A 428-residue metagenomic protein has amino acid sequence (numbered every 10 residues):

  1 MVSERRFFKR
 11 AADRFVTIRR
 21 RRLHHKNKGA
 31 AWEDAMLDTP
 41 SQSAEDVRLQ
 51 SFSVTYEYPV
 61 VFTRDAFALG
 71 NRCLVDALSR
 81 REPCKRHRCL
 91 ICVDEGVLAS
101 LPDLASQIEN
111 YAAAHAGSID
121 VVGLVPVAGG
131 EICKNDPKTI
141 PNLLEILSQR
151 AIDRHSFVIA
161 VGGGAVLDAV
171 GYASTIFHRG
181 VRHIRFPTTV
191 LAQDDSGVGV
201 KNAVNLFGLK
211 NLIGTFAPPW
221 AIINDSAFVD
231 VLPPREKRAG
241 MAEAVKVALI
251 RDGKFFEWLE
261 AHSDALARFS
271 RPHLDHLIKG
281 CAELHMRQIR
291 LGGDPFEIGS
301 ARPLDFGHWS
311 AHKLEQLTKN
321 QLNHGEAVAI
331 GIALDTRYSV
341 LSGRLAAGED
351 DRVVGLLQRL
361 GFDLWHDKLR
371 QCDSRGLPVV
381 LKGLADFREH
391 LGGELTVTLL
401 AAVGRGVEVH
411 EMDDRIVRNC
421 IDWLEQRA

Functional and structural regions predicted by a protein language model:
R10, R14, R22-H25, A35: Short, low-complexity intrinsically disordered segments enriched in A/P/G/S/L with frequent Arg, especially at protein
L37-S156: ATP/NTP phosphate-donor binding region
A44-E45, S53, A242-V245, R344-A428: C-terminal charged capping/lid subdomain of soluble metabolic enzymes
F52, V61, A68, Y172-A265: A glycine/threonine-rich phosphate-anchoring loop and its flanking beta-alpha core in nucleotide/phosphate-binding
R150-A173, F177-T188: A short, small-residue-rich loop immediately preceding and capping a beta-strand
H262-P378: Active-site segments that bind and position negatively charged phosphate/pyrophosphate groups
